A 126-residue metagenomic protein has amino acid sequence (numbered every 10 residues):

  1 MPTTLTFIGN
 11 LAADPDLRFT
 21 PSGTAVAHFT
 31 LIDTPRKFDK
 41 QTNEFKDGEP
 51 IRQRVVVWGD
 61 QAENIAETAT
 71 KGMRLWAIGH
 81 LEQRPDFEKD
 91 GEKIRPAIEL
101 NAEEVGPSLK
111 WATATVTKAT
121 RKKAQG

Functional and structural regions predicted by a protein language model:
M1-G126: Single-stranded nucleic acid-binding surfaces, predominantly the OB-fold ssDNA-binding core
